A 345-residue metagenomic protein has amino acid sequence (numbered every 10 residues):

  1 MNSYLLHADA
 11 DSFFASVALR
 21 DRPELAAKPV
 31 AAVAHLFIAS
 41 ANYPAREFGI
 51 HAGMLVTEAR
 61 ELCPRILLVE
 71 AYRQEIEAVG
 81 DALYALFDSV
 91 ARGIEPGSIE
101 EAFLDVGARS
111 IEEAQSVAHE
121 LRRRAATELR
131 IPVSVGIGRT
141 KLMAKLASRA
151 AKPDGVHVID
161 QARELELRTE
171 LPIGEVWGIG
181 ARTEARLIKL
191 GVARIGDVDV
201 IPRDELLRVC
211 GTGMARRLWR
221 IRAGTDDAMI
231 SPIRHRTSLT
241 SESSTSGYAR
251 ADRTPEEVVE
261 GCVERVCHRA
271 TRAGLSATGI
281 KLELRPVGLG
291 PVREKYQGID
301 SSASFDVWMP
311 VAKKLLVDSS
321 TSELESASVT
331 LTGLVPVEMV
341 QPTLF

Functional and structural regions predicted by a protein language model:
M1-R217, A223, I230, H268 (+1 more regions): Gly/Gly-Pro- and Ser/Thr-rich, intrinsically disordered tail segments characteristic of DNA damage-repair and tolerance
H7, E175, I188-L324, P336-M339: DNA-contacting surface of Y-family translesion DNA polymerases
I99, R130-P132, A277-G279, L324-S326: Short secondary-structure junction motifs
